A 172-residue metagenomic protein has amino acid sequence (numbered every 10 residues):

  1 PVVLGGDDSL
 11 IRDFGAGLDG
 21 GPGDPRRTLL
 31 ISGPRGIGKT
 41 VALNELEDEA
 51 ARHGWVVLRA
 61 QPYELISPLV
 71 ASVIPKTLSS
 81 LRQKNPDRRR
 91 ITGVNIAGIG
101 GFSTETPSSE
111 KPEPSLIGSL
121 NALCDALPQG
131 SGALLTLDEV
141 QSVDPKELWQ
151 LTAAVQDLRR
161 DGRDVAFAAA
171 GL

Functional and structural regions predicted by a protein language model:
P1-R27, V73-K76, Q83, T92 (+1 more regions): A short, basic N-terminal segment
D13, A42-E49, L69-T77, Q150 (+1 more regions): Alpha-helical scaffold elements adjacent to nucleotide-binding pockets in ATP/GTP-utilizing enzyme cores
P25-E45: Walker A/P-loop nucleotide-binding motif
T28-L30, V56-V57, G132-L134, A166: Residue-level preference for the first positions of well-ordered beta-strands
S32, A60, L137: Residues at the beta-strand->loop junction immediately N-terminal to the Walker
E47-I66: Conserved catalytic segments around the Walker B and adjacent sensor/switch elements of P-loop NTPase domains
I74-S131: Conserved Walker-type P-loop NTP-binding/catalytic site
P107-L172: Conserved Walker B catalytic segment
